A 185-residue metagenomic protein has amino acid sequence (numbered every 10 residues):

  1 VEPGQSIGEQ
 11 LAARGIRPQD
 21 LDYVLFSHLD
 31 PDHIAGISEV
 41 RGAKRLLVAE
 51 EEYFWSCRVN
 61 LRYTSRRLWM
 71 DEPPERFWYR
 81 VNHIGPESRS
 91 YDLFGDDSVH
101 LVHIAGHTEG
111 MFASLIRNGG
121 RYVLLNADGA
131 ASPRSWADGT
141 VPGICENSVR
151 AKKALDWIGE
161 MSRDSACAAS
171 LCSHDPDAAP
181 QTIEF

Functional and structural regions predicted by a protein language model:
V1-D20, E50-H103, S148-C167: Metallo-beta-lactamase
V1-E9, M111-F185: Cap/insert and terminal regions of metallo-dependent hydrolase folds
Q19, A35, E39-G42, F77-P133: Catalytic core of the metallo-beta-lactamase
D20-D32: Metallo-beta-lactamase
S27, V48-A49, G106, L125-D128 (+1 more regions): Active-site flanking residues adjacent to catalytic metal/cofactor-binding acidic residues
D30, E52, A105, E109 (+2 more regions): Catalytic metal-binding/acid-base residues of hydrolase active sites
G42-R45, A166-A168: A short helix->loop->beta-strand "cap" motif at the edges of active sites that frequently abuts
